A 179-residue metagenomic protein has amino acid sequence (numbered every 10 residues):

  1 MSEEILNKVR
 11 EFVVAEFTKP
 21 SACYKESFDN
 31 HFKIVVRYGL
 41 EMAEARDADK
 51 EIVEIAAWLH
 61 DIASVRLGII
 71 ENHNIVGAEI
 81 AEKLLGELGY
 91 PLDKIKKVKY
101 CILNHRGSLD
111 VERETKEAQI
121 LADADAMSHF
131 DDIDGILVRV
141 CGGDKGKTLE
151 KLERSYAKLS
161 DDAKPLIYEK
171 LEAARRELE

Functional and structural regions predicted by a protein language model:
M1-T18: Short alpha-helical hairpin
E3-E4, S21-D47, L59, Y90 (+1 more regions): Divalent metal-dependent phosphate-bond-processing catalytic cores, especially two-metal-ion Mg2+/Mn2+ enzymes that act
I5-V9, A48-I55: Short coil-to-beta-strand
V13, C101-I102, L121: A generic structural signal for nonpolar/aromatic side chains embedded in well-ordered alpha-helices
V35, N72-E87: An active-site-proximal "capping" alpha-helix that borders the catalytic cofactor pocket
K50-G68, H73-G77, K97-R106, D125: His-Asp-centered metal-binding catalytic motifs of divalent-metal-dependent phosphohydrolases/nucleases
